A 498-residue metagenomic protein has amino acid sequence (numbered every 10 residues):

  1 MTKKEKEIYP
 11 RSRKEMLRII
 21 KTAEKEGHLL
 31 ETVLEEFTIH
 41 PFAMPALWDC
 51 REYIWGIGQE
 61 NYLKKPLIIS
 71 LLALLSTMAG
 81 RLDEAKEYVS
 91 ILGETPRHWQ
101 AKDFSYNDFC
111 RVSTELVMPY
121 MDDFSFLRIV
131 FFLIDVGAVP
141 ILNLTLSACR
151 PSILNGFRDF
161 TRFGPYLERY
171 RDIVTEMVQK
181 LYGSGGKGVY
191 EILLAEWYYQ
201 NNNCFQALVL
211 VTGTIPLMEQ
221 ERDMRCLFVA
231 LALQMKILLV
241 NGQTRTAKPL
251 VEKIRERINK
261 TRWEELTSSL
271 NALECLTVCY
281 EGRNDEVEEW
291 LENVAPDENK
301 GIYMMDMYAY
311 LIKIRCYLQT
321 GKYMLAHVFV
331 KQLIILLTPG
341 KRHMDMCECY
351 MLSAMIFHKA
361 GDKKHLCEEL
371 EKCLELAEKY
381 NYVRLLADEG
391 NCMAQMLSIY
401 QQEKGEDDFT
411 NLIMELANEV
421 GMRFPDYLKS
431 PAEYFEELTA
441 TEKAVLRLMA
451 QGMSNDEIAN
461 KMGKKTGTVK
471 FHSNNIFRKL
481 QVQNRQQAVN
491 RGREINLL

Functional and structural regions predicted by a protein language model:
T2-L67: Extended alpha-helical scaffolding segments used for macromolecular assembly and cargo binding
E15-I19, V33-F37, L72, E115 (+11 more regions): Structural register within alpha-helical repeat arrays
E26-G27, K65, Q100-V112, A138-G156 (+10 more regions): Alpha-solenoid helical repeat architecture
T38, R51-Q59, S90-Q100, F131-L142 (+6 more regions): Amphipathic alpha-helical segments of tetratricopeptide repeats
Q59-A230, I237: Internal alpha-solenoid helical repeat scaffolds
Y310-D345, L352-A440, R447, D456 (+1 more regions): Linker/hinge segments immediately adjacent to helix-turn-helix/homeobox DNA-binding domains
P425-N474, R478-L480, Q487-L497: Helix-turn-helix DNA-binding segment
